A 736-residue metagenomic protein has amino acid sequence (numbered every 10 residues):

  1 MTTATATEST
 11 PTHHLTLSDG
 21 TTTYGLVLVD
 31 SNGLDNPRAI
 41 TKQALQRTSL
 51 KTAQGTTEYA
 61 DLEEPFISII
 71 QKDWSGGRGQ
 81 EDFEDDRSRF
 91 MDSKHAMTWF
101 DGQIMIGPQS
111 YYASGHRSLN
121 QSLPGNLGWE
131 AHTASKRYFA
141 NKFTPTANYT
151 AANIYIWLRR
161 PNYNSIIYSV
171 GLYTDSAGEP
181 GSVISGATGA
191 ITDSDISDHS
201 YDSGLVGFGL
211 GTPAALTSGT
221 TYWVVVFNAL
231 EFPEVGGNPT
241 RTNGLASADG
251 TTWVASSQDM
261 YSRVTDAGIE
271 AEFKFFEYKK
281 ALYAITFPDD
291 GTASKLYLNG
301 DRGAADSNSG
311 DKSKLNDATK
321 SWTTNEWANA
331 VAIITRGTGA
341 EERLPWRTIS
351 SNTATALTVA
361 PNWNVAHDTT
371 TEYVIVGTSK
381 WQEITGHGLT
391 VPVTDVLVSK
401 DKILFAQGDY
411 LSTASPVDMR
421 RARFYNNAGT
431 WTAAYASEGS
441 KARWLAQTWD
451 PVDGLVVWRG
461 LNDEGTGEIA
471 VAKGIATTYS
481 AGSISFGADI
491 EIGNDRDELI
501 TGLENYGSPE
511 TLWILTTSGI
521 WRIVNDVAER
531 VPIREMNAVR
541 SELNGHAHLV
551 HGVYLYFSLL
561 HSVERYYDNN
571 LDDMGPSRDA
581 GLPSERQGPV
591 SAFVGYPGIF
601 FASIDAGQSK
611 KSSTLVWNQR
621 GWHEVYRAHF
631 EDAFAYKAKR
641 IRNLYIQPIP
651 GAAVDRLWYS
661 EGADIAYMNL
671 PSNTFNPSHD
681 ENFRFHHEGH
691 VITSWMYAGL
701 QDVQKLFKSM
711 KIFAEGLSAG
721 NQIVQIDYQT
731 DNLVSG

Functional and structural regions predicted by a protein language model:
T2-G115, A267-G300, T378-G386, P392-A436 (+7 more regions): N-terminal beta-propeller domains
G107, Y112-G186, L210-T221, F227-D266 (+1 more regions): Beta-sheet-rich sandwich/jelly-roll-like modules and their strand-loop junctions
L119, S294-E372, V376-T378: Autoprocessing Asn-cyclization modules and mimics
S169-Y173, I333, Q725-D727: Beta-strand signatures of extracellular beta-sandwich domains
V183-D198, R347-S350, R627-E631, G736: Solvent-exposed serine/threonine-rich low-complexity stretches and specific carbohydrate-binding patches
L205-A214, G388-T394, Y728-T730, G736: Beta-sandwich interaction modules
R578-S591, W622-G651: Conserved blade-ending motifs and adjacent loop-strand segments that build the rim/top face of beta-propeller domains
I641-V691: Blade-level signature of beta-propeller repeat domains, shared across WD40, Kelch, NHL, RCC1 and BNR/Asp-box propellers
